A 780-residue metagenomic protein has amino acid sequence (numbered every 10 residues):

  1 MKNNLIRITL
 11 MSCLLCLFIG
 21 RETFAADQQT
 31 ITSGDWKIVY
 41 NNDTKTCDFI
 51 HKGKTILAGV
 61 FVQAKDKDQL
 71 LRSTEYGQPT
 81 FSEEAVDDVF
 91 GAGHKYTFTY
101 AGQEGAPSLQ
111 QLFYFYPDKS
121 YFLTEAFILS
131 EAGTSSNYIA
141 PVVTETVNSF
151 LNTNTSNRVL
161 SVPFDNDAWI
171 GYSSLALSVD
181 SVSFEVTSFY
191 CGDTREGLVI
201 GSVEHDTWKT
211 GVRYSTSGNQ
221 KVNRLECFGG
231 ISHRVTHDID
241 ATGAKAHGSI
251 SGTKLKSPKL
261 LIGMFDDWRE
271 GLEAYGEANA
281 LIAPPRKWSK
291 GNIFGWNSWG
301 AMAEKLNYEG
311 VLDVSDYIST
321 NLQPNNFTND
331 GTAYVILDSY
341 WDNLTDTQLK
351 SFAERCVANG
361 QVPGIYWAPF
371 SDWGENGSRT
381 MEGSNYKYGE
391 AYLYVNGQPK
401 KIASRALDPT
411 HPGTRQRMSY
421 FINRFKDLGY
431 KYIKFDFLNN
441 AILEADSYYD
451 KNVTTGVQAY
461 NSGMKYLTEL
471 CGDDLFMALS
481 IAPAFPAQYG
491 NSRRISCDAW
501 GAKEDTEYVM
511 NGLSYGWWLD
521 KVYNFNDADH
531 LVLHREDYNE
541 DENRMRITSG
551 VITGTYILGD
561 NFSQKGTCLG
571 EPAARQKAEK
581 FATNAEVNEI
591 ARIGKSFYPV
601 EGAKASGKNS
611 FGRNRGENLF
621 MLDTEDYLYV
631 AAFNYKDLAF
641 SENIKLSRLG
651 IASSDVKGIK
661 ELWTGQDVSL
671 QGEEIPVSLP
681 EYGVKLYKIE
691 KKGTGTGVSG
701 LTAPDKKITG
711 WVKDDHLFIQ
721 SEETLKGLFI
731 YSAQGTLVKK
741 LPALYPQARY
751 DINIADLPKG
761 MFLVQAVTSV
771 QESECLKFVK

Functional and structural regions predicted by a protein language model:
M1-Q28: Bacterial Sec-dependent N-terminal signal peptides
I8-S12, S699-K780: C-terminal outer-membrane/trafficking sorting elements
T30-N329: Carbohydrate-recognition beta-sandwich/jelly-roll modules in extracellular/periplasmic carbohydrate-active proteins
F122, G550-T553, L558, K608-I651 (+3 more regions): Carbohydrate-binding surface patches
G291-A445, G456-A459, K465-G472, M477: Substrate-binding cleft of carbohydrate-active enzyme catalytic domains
T380-P412, Q416, S462-E571: Glycan-recognition surfaces
N643-L646, E674-S678, R749-A755: Exposed aromatic-hydrophobic patches
Q671-G695, G760-F762: C-terminal beta-strand-rich structural cap/linker in extracellular carbohydrate-active enzymes
